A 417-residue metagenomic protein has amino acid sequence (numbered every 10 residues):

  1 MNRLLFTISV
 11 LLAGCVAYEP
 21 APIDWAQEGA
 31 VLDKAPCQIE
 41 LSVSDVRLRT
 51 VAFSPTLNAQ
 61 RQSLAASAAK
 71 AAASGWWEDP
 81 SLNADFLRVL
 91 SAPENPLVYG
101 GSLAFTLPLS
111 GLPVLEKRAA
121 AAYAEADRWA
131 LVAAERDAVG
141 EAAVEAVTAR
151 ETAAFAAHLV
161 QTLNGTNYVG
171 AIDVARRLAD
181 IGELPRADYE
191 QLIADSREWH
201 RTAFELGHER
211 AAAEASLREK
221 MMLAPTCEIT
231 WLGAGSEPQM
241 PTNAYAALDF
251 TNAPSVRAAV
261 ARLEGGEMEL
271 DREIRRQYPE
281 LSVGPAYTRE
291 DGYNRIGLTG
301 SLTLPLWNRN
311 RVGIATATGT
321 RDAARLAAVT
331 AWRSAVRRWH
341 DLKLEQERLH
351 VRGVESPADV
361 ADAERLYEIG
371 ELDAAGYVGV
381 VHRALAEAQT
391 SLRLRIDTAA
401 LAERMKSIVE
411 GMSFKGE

Functional and structural regions predicted by a protein language model:
L5-G14: Bacterial N-terminal signal peptides
F6, E19-P20, A30-D33, P225 (+1 more regions): Acidic, low-complexity, intrinsically disordered peripheral segments
C15-S81, F86, A121, V132 (+6 more regions): Bacterial Sec-pathway N-terminal export signals of envelope proteins
V16, P113, L131-N252, L342 (+3 more regions): Periplasmic alpha-helical coiled-coil/stalk elements that build and connect Gram-negative outer-membrane
L32-Q38, A71, P80-E116, E228-P241 (+2 more regions): Small/polar, glycine/serine/threonine/aspartate-rich low-complexity segments that form flexible
L48-N58, A65-P80, P93, S102-A119 (+7 more regions): A glycine-/polar-enriched beta->alpha junction
L178-E183, Y367-A374, I408: A short glycine-centered flexible hinge/capping loop motif at secondary-structure junctions
P185-A187, D373-R393: Short terminal targeting/anchoring segments
